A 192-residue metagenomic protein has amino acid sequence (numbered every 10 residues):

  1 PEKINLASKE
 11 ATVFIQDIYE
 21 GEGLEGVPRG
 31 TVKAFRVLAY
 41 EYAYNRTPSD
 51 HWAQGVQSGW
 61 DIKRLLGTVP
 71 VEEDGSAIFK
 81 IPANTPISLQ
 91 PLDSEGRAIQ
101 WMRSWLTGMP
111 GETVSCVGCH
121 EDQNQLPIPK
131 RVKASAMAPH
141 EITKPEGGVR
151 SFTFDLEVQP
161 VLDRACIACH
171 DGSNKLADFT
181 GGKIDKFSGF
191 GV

Functional and structural regions predicted by a protein language model:
P1-A11: Catalytic cores of secreted or luminal carbohydrate-active enzymes
L6-S8, P28-G30, I62-R64, P82: Short, surface-exposed loop/turn motifs at beta-strand boundaries within globular domains
F14-G26, I167: Short amphipathic, basic-aromatic surface patches that mediate peripheral association with negatively charged
D17-G21, T31-K33, A43, G148: S-adenosyl-L-methionine-dependent nucleic acid methyltransferase catalytic domains
G26-A34, N84, G172: Short coil-to-beta strand junction motifs in C2/discoidin
P28-S58: Extended low-complexity, serine/threonine- and proline-enriched intrinsically disordered segments
H51-Q54, G59-E72, K80-G118, Q123-V192: Solvent-exposed helix-loop boundary motif
